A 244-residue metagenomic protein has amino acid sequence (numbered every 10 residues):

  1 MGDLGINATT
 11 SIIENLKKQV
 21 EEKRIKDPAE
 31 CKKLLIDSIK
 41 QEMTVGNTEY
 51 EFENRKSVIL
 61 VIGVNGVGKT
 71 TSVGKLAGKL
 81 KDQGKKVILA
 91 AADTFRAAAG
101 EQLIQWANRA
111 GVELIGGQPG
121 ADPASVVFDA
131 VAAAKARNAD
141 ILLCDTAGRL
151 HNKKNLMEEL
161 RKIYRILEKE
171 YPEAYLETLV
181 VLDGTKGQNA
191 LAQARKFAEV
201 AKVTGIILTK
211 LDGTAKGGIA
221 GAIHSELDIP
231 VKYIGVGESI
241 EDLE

Functional and structural regions predicted by a protein language model:
M1-A92, A99-K135, A139-C144: Primarily NTPase-proximal linker/entry elements flanking Walker-type ATP/GTP-binding cores
I6-A8, R96, D212, I240: Short hydrophobic/aromatic residue motifs in ordered secondary structure
T10, I25, A29, A97 (+3 more regions): Non-catalytic, surface-exposed connector residues within folded enzymatic/regulatory domains
Q102, D122-R137, H151-E244: Conserved catalytic-core segment of NTP-binding enzymes
A147-R149: Short glycine-rich anion-binding loops that position phosphate/pyrophosphate groups of nucleotides and phosphorylated
